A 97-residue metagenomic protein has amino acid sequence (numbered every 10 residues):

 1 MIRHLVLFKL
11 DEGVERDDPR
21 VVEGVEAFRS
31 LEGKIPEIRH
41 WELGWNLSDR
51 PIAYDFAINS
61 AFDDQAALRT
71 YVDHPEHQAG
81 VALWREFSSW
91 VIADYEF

Functional and structural regions predicted by a protein language model:
M1-D55, D63-R69, E96-F97: Short S/T/G/P-rich N-terminal loop/turn motif that feeds into the first structured element of a domain
F62-A93: C-terminal structural segments of small proteins and small subunits
